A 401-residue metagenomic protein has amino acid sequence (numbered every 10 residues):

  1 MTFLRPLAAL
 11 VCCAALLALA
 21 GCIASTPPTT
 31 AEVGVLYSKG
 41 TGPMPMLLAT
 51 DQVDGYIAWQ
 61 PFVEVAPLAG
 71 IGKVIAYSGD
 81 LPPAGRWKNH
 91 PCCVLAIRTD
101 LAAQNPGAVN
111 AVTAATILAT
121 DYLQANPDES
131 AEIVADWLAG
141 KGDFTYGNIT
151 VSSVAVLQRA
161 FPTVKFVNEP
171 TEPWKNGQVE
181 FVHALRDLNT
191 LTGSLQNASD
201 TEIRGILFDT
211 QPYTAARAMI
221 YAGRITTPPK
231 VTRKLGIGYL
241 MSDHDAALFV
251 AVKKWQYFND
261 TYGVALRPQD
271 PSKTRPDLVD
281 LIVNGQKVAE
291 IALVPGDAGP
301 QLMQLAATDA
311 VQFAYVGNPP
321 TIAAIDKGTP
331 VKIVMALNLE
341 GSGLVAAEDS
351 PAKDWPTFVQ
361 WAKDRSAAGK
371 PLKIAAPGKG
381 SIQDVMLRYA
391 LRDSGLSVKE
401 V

Functional and structural regions predicted by a protein language model:
M1-L10: Bacterial N-terminal signal peptides that target proteins for export
L19-G21: C-terminal motif of bacterial Sec signal peptides marking the signal peptidase cleavage site
A24-V53, Q60-F62, P67-A103, A336-V401: A conserved helix-loop-strand patch within extracytoplasmic ligand-binding domains of the periplasmic binding
E32-T50, W59-F62, Q269-Q304, G317-P319 (+1 more regions): Short helix-initiation/N-cap motifs at beta->coil->alpha
D54-W59, K73-I75, A292-P295, V311-G317 (+1 more regions): Paired acidic/hydrophobic, glycine-rich loop segments that form the ligand-binding mouth/hinge of periplasmic-binding
A103-T192: Secondary-structure end/capping motifs
V179-K234: Conserved C-terminal helix/tail region of periplasmic/extracytoplasmic solute-binding proteins
M241-E290, P295, P300-Q301, A307-T308 (+3 more regions): Short, polar/charged alpha-helical segment
